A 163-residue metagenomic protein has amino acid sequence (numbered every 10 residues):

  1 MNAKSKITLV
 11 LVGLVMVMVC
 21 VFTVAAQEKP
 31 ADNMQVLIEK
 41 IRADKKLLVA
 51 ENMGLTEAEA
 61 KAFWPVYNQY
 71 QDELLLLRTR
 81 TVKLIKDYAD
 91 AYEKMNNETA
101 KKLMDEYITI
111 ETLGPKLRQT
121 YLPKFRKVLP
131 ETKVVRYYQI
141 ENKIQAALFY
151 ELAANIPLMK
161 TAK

Functional and structural regions predicted by a protein language model:
M1-K6: N-terminal secretory signal peptides that target proteins for export/translocation
L9-L11, K83, I140-A146: N-terminal hydrophobic signal/anchor transmembrane helix of membrane proteins
V10-V21: Bacterial N-terminal signal peptides
V17-V19, Q71-L74, E111, Q145-L148 (+1 more regions): A short hydrophobic/aromatic micro-motif that marks alpha-helical segments and, especially, helix-coil
V24-E28: Boundary at the C-terminal end of the N-terminal hydrophobic targeting segment
P30-D32: N-terminal leader segment of winged-helix/HTH proteins
M34-Q35, K45-V128: Amphipathic alpha-helical segments
Q35, K40, P115-K163: Amphipathic, charged alpha-helical segments and their helix-to-coil junctions in extracytoplasmic/peripheral assemblies
